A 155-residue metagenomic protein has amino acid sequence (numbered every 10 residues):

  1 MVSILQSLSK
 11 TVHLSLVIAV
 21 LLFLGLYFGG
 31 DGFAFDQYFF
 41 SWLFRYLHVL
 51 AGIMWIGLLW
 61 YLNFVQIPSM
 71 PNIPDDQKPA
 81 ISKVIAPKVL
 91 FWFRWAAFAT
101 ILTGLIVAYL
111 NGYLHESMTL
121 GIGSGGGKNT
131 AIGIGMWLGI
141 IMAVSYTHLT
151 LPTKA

Functional and structural regions predicted by a protein language model:
M1-S15, N72-A97: Cytosolic-side membrane-entry/anchor segment at the start of a transmembrane helix
V2-S9, G29-F35, F39, I53: Long, compositionally biased intrinsically disordered regulatory segments in eukaryotic proteins
S3-I4, F35-W42, I81-F91, G123-T130: Juxtamembrane loop-transmembrane helix junctions in multi-pass integral membrane proteins, especially the extracellular
A19-F33: Alpha-helical transmembrane segments of multi-pass membrane proteins
W42-G57, A131-A143: Alpha-helical transmembrane segments
L47-A86: Membrane-interface amphipathic/juxtamembrane segments adjacent to transmembrane helices
L62-Q66, I73, P87-V144: Membrane-interface helix-loop-helix modules in multi-pass inner-membrane proteins
T147-T153: Conserved small/polar residues in nucleotide/adenosyl-binding loops
